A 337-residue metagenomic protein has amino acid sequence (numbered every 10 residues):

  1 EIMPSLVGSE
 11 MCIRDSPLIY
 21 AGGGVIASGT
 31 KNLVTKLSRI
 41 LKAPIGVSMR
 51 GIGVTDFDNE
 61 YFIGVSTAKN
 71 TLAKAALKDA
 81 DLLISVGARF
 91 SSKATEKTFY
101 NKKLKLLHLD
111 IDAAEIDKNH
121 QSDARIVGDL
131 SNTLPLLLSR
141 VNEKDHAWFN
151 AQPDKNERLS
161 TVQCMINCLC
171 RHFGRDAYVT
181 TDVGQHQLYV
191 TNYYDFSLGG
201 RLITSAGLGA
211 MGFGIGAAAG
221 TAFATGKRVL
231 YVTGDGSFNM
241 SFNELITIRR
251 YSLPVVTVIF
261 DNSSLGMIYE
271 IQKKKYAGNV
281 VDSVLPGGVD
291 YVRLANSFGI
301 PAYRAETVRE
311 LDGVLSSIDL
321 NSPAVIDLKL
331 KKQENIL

Functional and structural regions predicted by a protein language model:
E1-G8, I13: Single conserved hydrophobic/aromatic residue that forms the stacking wall/gate of nucleotide- or nucleobase-binding
R39-I40, D79, Y193, A218-R228 (+1 more regions): Alpha-helix C-terminal capping segments
M49-I52, L77, S85-H108, K227-P286: Conserved thiamine diphosphate
G51-F149: Glycine-rich, acidic loop regions that bind phosphate or pyrophosphate groups
V65, D79, S139, H146-F149 (+1 more regions): Conserved thiamine diphosphate
K93, V308-L337: Glycine/aspartate-rich loop-and-adjacent alpha/beta segment that forms the canonical ThDP
F149-G226: Active-site diphosphate/adenylate-binding microenvironment
